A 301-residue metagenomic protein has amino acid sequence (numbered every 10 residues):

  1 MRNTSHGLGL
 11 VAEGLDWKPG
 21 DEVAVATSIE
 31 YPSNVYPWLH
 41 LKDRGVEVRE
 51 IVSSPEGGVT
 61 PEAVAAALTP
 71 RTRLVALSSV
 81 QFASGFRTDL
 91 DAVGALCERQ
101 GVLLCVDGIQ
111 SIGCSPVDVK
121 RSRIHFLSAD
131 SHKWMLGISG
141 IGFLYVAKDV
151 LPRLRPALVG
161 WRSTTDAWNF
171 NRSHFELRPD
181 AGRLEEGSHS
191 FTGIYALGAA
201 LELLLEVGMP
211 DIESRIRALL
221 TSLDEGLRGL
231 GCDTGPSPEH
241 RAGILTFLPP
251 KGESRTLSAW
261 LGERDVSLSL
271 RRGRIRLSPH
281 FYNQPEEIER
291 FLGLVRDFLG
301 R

Functional and structural regions predicted by a protein language model:
M1-R301: Pyridoxal 5′-phosphate
